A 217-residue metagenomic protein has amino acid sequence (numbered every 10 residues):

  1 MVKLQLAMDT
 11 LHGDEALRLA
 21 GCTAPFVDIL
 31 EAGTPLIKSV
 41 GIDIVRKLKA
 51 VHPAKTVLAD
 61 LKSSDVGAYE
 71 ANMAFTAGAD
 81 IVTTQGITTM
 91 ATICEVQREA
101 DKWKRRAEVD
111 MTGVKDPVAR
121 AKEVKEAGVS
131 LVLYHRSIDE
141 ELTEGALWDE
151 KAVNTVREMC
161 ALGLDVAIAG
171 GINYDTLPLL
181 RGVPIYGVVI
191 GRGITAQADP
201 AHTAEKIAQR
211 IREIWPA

Functional and structural regions predicted by a protein language model:
M1-A68, T76, V124, A196 (+1 more regions): Conserved N-terminal beta1-alpha1 strand-loop-helix module at the mouth
V2-M8, L30-A32, V57-L61, V82-T84 (+4 more regions): Hydrophobic faces of well-ordered beta-strands that scaffold small-molecule active sites in alpha/beta enzyme cores
L4, V66-Y69, M73-L162: Conserved anion-binding
L11, P35, K62-S63, G86-T88 (+4 more regions): Short, ordered loop/turn segments at secondary-structure junctions
C22, K47, M73, E123 (+3 more regions): Well-formed, non-transmembrane alpha-helical positions, independent of function
V96, G145-D149, R181-V183, G193-A217: C-terminal helical cap(s) of enzyme catalytic domains, especially alpha/beta-barrels
L147-G182, G187-G193: A C-terminal functional module that forms or caps the active site or interfaces directly with catalytic machinery
